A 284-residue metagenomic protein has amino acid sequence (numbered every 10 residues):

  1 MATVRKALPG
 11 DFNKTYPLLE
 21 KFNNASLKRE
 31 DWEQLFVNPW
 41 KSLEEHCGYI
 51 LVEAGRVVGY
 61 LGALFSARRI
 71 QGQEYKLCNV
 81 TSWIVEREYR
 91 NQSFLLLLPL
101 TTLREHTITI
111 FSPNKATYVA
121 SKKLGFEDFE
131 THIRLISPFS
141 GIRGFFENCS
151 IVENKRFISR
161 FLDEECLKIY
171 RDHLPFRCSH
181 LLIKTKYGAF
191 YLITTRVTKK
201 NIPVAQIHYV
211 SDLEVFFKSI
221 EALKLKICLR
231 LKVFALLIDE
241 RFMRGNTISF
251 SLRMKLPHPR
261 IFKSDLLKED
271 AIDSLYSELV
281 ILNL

Functional and structural regions predicted by a protein language model:
A2-T15: A short beta-loop-alpha structural element at the N-terminal edge of CoA-dependent acyl/N-acetyltransferase catalytic
T15, L19, N23-G48, V52-E53 (+1 more regions): Amide-forming acyltransferase catalytic core, primarily the GNAT-like/NAT-type and related acyltransferase folds
R56-G59: Glycine-rich acetyl-CoA-binding "A-motif" of GNAT/NAT acetyltransferases
A63-I70: Acetyl-CoA-dependent GNAT
T81-R90, H208-E214: A short, internal acetyl-CoA/4′-phosphopantetheine-binding micro-motif in the GNAT/acyltransferase core
E88-P99, V215, S219: Conserved acetyl-CoA pyrophosphate-binding loop and the N-cap/start of the following alpha-helix in GNAT-like
L95-T107, A222-K232: Conserved acyl-CoA
I110-R156, I227-L284: Active-site/acyl-donor-binding loops of N-acyltransferases
